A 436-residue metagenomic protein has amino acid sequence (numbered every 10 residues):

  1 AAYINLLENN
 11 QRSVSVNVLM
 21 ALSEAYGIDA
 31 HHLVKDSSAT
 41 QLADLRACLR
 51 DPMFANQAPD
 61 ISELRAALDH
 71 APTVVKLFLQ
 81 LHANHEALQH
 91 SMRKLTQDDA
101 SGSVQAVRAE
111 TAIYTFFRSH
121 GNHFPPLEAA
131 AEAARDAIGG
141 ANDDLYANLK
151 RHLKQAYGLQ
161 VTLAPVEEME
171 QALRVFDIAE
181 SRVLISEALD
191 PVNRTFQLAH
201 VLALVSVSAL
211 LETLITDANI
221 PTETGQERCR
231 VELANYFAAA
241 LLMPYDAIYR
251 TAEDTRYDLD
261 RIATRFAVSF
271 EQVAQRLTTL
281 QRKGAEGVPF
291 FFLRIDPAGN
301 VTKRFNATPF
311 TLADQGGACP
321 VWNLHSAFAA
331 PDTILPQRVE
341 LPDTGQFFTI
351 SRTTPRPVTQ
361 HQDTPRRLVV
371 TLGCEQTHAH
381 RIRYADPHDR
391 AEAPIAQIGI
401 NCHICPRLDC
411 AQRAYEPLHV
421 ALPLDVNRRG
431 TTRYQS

Functional and structural regions predicted by a protein language model:
A1-L6: Short alpha-helical DNA-recognition segment
N9, S13, E24, H31-S436: Short juxta-domain linker segments that transition from a proline/glycine-rich, charged coil into a short amphipathic
V16-L19: Long, hydrophobic alpha-helical segments
